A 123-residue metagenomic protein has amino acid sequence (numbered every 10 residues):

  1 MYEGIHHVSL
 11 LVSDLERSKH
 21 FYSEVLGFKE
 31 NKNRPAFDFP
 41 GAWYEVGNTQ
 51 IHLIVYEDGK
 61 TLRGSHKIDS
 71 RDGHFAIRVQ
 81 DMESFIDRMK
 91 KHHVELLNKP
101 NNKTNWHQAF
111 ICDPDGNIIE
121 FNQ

Functional and structural regions predicted by a protein language model:
M1, I86-Q123: Vicinal oxygen chelate
M1-R17, G73-I77: N-terminal beta-strand motif that seeds the catalytic metal site of vicinal oxygen chelate
L11-Q50: Core segments of cupin and vicinal oxygen chelate
E16-H20, E24, E83-K91, E95: Replace "anionic and nucleotidyl ligands
A36-P40, R71, K103-H107: Short acidic/glycine-enriched loop/turn segments that link adjacent beta-strands
D38-F39, G59-G64, L97: A short, acidic/glycine-rich surface segment
I68-M89: Mid-chain, well-packed structural core segment of small domains
